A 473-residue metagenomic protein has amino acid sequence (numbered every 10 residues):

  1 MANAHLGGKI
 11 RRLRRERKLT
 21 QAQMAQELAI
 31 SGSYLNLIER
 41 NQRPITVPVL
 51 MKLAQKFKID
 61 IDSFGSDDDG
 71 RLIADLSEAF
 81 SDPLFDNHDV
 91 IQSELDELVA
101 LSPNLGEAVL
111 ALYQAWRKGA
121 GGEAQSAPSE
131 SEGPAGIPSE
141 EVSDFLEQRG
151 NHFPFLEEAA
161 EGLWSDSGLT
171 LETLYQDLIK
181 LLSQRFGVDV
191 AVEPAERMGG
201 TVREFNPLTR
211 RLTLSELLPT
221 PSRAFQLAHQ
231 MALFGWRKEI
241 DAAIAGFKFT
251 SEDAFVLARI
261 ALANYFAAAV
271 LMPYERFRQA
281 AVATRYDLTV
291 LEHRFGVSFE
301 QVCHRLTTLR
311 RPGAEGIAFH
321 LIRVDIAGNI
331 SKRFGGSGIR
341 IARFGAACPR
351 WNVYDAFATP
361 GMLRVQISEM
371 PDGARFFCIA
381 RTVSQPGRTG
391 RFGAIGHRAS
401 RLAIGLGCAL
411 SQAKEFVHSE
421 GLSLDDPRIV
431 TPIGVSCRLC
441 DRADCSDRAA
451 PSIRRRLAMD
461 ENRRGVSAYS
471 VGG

Functional and structural regions predicted by a protein language model:
M1, A25-Q26: Short helix-capping and inter-helix turn/linker motifs at the boundaries of alpha-helical repeat units
A2-H5, R12, I30, P44 (+2 more regions): Short juxta-domain linker segments that transition from a proline/glycine-rich, charged coil into a short amphipathic
G8-Q23: Short basic helix-loop element that most often maps to the first helix and adjoining turn of HTH DNA-binding modules
I10, M24-A25, L35-I38, F64: Conserved hydrophobic/aromatic packing and binding residues within compact polymer-binding modules
R15, A29, R40, M51: Residue-level detection of the helix-turn-helix DNA-binding "recognition helix"
L37, N41, K52, G70: Alpha-helical DNA-recognition elements
